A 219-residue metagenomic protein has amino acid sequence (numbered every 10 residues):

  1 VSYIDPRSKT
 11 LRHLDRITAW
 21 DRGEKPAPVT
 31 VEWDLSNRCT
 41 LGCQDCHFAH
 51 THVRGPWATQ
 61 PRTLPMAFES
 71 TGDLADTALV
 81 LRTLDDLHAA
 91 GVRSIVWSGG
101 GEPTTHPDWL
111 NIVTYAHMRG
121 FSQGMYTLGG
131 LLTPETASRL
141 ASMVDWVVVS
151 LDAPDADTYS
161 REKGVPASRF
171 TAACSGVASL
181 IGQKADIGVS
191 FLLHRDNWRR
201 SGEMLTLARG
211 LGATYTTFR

Functional and structural regions predicted by a protein language model:
V1-F68, D85-H88: N-terminal pre-core extensions flanking Radical SAM catalytic domains
L74-G100, T105-R219: Radical SAM/AdoMet-radical enzyme domain recognition
